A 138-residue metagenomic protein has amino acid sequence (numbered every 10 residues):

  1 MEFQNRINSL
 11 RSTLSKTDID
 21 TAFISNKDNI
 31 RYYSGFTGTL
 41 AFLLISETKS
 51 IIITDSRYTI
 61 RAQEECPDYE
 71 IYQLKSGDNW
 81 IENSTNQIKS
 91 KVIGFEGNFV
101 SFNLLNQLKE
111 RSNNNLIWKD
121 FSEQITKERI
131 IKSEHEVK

Functional and structural regions predicted by a protein language model:
M1-N86, K132-K138: N-terminal accessory/capping or targeting/presequence segment of soluble
E2, I7, T48, N79-K138: Flexible, acidic/His-enriched mid-domain "rim/lid" segments that flank
